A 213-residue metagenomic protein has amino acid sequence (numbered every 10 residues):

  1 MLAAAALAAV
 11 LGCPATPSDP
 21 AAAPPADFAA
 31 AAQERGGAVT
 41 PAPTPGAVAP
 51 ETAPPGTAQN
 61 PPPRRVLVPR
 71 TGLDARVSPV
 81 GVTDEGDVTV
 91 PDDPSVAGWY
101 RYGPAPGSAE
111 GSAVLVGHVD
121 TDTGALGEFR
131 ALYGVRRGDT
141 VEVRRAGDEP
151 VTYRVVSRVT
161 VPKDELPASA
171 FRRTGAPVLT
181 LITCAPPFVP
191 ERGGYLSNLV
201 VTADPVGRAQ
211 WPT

Functional and structural regions predicted by a protein language model:
M1-A5: N-terminal export and membrane-targeting signals
A9-R136, E142-A146, S157-T213: Solvent-exposed, non-transmembrane regions of membrane-associated and secreted proteins
E149-T152: Extracytoplasmic copper-binding redox domains, predominantly the cupredoxin/blue-copper superfamily
